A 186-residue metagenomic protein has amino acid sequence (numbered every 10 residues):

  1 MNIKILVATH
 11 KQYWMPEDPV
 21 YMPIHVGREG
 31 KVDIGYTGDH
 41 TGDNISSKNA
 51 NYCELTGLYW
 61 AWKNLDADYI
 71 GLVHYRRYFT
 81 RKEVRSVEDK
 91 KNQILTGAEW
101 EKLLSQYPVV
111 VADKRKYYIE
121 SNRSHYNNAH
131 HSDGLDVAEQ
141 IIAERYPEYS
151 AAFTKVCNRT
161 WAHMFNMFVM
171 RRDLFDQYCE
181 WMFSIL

Functional and structural regions predicted by a protein language model:
M1-L186: ER/Golgi luminal nucleotide-sugar-dependent glycosyltransferases, focusing on the catalytic module
